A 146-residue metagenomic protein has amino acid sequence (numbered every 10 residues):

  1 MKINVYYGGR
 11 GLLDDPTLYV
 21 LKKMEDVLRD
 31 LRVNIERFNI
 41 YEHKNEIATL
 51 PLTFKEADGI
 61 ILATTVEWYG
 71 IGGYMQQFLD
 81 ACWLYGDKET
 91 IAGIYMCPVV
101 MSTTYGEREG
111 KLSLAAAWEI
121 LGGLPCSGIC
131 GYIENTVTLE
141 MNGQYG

Functional and structural regions predicted by a protein language model:
M1, E25, G128-G146: Glycine-rich phosphate/pyrophosphate-binding loop and the adjoining helix
M1-D87, G146: N-terminal beta1-alpha1-beta2 submodule of the flavodoxin-like/Rossmannoid cofactor-binding fold
R10-L13, W68, M101-Y105, E134-N135: Short histidine/acidic/glycine/proline-rich micro-motifs that form metal- and phosphate-coordinating active-site loops
F54-G59, L114-L124: Short, electropositive alpha-helical surface patch
Y74-A81, E109, S113, A117: Alpha-helical scaffold elements adjacent to nucleotide-binding pockets in ATP/GTP-utilizing enzyme cores
G86-E107: Ser/Thr/Gly-rich flexible loops in soluble cytosolic domains mediating phosphotransfer, phosphorylation
Y95-V99, L114, P125-G131: Conserved beta-strand/loop subsegment of P-loop NTPase cores
E107-L112, V137-M141: A short secondary-structure junction signal
